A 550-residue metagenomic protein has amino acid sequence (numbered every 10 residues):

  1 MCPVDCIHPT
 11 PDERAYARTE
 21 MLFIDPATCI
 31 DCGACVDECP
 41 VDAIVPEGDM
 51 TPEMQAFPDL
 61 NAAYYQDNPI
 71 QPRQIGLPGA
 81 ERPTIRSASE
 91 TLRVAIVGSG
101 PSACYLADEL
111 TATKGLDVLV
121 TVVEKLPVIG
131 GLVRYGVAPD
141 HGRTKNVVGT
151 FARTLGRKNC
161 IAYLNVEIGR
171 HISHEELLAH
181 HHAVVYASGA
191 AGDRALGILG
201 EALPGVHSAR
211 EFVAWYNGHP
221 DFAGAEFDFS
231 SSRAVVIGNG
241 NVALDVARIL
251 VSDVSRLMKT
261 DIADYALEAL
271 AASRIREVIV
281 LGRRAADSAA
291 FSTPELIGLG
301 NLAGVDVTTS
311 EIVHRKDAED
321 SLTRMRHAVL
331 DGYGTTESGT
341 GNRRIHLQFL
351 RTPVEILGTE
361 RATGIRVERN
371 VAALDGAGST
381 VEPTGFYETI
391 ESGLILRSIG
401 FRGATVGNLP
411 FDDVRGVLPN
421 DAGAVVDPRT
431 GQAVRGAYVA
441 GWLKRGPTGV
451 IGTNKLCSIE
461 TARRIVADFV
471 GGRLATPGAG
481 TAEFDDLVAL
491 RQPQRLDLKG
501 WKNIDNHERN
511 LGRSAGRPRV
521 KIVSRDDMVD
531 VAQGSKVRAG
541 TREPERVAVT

Functional and structural regions predicted by a protein language model:
M1-V94, E109-L119, G136-D140, I172-E175 (+10 more regions): Rossmann-like nucleotide/phosphate-binding core characteristic of flavoprotein oxidoreductases
D59-I85, D193-A272, G416-D427: Glycine-rich dinucleotide-binding loop and its adjacent helix/turn
L92-D117, A243-L250: N-terminal Rossmann-like FAD-binding beta1-loop-alpha1 element of flavoenzymes
R93-A95, S102, E109, G149-G205 (+3 more regions): Feature captures the FAD/FMN-dependent oxidoreductase FAD-binding
D117-K125, I129, V133-G136, T144-V147 (+7 more regions): Dinucleotide-binding/catalytic capping subdomain of oxidoreductase cores
A187-S188, A209, I237, S392 (+2 more regions): Short, well-ordered coil/turn residues at beta-beta hairpins and beta-strand->alpha-helix junctions within
G192-R194, W215, D287, G403-T405: Short glycine-rich, flexible loops that bind phosphorylated cofactors or substrates
